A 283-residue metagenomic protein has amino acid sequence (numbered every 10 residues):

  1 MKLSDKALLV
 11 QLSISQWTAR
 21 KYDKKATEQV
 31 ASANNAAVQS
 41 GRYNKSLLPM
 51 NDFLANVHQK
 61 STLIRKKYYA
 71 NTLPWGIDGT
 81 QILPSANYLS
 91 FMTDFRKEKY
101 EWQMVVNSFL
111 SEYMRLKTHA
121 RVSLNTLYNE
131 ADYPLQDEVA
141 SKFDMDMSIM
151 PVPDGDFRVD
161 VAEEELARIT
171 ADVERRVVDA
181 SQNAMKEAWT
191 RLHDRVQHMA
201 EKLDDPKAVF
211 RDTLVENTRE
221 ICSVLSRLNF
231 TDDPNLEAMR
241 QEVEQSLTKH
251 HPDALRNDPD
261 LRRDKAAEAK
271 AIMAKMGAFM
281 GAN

Functional and structural regions predicted by a protein language model:
M1-A140, M273: Leu/Val/Ala/Ile-rich N-terminal alpha-helices, chiefly Sec-type signal peptides and the beginnings
L12, G155, V161-A162, L214 (+2 more regions): Aromatic-residue detector
R20, R42, R65, R96 (+13 more regions): Arginine residue identity/basic-tract feature
P49, P74, P134, P151-P153 (+4 more regions): Proline-rich intrinsically disordered, low-complexity coils
P49-T72, E138-M150, N183, E187-D194 (+2 more regions): Amphipathic, heptad-repeat alpha-helices with coiled-coil/zipper character that mediate oligomerization and scaffolding
P84-D204: Long amphipathic alpha-helical segments with strong coiled-coil/leucine-zipper propensity
K202-D205, V209-N283: C-terminal structured domains
